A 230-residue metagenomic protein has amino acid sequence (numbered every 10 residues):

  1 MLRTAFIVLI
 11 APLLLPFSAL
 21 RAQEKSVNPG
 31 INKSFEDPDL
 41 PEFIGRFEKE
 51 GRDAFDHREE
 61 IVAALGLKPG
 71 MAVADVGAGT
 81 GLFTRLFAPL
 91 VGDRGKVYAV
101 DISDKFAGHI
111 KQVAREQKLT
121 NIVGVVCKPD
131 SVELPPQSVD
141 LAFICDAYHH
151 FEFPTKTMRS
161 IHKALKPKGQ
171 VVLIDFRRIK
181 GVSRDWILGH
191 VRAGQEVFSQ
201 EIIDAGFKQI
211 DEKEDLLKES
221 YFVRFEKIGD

Functional and structural regions predicted by a protein language model:
A5-P16: Bacterial N-terminal signal peptides
Q23-A74, H109: Class I SAM-dependent transferase core
V73, A142-F143: Hydrophobic beta-strand segment of the Class I
A74-V132: Class I SAM-dependent methyltransferase SAM/SAH-binding core
A88-P89, T155-Q170: A short glycine-rich, Lys/Arg-flanked "PGG" loop and its adjoining helix->strand segment in the class I
V132-L141: A short acidic, Gly/Pro-enriched loop at the edge of an enzyme's catalytic core that lines a small-molecule cofactor
Q170-S199: Conserved class I S-adenosyl-L-methionine
D211-D230: Core SAM-dependent methyltransferase catalytic element
